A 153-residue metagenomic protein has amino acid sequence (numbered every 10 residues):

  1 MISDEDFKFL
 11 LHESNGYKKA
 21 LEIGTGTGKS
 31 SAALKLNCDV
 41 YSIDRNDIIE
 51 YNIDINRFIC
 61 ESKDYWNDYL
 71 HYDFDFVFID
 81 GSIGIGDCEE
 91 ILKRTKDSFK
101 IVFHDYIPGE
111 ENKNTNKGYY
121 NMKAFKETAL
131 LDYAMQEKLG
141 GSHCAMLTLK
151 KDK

Functional and structural regions predicted by a protein language model:
M1-F78, S82-K153: A short alpha-helical cap/connector motif
